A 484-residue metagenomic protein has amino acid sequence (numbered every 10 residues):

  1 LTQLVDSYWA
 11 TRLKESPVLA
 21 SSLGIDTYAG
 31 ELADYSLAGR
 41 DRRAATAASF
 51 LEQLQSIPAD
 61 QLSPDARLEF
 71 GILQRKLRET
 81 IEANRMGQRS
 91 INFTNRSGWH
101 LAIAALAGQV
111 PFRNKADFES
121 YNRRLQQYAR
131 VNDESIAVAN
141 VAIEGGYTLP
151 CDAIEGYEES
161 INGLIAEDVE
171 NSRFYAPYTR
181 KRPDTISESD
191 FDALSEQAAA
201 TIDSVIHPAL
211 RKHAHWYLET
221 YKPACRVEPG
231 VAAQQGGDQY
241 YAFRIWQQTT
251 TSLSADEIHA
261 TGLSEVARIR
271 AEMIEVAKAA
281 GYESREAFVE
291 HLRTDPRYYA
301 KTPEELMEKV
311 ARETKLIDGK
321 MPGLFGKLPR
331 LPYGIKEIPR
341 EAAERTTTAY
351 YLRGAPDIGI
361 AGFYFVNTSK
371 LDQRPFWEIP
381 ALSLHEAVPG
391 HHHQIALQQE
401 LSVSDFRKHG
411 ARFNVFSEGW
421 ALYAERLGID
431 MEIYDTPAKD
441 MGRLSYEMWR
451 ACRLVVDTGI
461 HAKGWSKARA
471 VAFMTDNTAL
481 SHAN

Functional and structural regions predicted by a protein language model:
L1-N484: N-terminal maturation segment of proteins
